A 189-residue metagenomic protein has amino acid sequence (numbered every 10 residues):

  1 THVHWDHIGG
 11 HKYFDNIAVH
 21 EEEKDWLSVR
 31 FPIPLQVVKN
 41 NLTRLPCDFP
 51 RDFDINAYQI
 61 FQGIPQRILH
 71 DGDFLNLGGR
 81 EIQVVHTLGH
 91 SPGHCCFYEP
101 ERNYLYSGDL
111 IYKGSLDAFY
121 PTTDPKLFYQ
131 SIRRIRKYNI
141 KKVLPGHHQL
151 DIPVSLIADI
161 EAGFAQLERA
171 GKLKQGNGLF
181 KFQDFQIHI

Functional and structural regions predicted by a protein language model:
T1, G79-R80: Replace "His-x-His-based motif
T1-F74, Q166-R169: Active-site HxH/HxHxD metal-binding segment of metal-dependent hydrolases
H2-H7, H11, H20, H70 (+6 more regions): Histidine (H) residue identity feature
D73-L77, F180: Short acidic-hydrophobic surface loop/beta-edge motif
F74, E81-L167: Metallo-beta-lactamase
K141, G171-K174: Short, conserved aromatic-histidine micro-motifs
L173-I189: C-terminal regulatory/interaction regions
